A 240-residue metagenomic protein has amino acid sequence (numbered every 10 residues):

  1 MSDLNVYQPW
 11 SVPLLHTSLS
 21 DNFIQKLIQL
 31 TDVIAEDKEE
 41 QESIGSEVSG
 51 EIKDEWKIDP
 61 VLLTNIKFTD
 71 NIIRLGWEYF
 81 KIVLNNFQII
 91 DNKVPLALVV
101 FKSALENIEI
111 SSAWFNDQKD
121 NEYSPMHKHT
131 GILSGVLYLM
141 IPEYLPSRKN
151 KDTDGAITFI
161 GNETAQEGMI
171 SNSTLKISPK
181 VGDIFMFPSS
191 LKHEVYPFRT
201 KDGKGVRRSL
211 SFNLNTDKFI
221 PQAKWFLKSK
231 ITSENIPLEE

Functional and structural regions predicted by a protein language model:
M1-S103, N121-S124, E239-E240: Non-heme Fe(II)/2-oxoglutarate
I108-M186, Y196, D202-V206, L210-T216 (+1 more regions): Catalytic core of non-heme Fe(II) oxygenases with the double-stranded beta-helix
S211-E240: Double-stranded beta-helix
